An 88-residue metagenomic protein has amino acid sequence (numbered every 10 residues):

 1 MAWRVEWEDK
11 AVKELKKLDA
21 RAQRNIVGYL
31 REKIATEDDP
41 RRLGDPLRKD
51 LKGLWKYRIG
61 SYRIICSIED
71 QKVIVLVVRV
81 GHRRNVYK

Functional and structural regions predicted by a protein language model:
M1-K56, S61, D70-I74, N85-K88: Basic, Lys/Arg-enriched alpha-helical interface segments
S67: Conserved Hanks-type protein kinase catalytic core
G81: Residues forming the ATP-binding cleft of Hanks-type serine/threonine protein kinase domains
